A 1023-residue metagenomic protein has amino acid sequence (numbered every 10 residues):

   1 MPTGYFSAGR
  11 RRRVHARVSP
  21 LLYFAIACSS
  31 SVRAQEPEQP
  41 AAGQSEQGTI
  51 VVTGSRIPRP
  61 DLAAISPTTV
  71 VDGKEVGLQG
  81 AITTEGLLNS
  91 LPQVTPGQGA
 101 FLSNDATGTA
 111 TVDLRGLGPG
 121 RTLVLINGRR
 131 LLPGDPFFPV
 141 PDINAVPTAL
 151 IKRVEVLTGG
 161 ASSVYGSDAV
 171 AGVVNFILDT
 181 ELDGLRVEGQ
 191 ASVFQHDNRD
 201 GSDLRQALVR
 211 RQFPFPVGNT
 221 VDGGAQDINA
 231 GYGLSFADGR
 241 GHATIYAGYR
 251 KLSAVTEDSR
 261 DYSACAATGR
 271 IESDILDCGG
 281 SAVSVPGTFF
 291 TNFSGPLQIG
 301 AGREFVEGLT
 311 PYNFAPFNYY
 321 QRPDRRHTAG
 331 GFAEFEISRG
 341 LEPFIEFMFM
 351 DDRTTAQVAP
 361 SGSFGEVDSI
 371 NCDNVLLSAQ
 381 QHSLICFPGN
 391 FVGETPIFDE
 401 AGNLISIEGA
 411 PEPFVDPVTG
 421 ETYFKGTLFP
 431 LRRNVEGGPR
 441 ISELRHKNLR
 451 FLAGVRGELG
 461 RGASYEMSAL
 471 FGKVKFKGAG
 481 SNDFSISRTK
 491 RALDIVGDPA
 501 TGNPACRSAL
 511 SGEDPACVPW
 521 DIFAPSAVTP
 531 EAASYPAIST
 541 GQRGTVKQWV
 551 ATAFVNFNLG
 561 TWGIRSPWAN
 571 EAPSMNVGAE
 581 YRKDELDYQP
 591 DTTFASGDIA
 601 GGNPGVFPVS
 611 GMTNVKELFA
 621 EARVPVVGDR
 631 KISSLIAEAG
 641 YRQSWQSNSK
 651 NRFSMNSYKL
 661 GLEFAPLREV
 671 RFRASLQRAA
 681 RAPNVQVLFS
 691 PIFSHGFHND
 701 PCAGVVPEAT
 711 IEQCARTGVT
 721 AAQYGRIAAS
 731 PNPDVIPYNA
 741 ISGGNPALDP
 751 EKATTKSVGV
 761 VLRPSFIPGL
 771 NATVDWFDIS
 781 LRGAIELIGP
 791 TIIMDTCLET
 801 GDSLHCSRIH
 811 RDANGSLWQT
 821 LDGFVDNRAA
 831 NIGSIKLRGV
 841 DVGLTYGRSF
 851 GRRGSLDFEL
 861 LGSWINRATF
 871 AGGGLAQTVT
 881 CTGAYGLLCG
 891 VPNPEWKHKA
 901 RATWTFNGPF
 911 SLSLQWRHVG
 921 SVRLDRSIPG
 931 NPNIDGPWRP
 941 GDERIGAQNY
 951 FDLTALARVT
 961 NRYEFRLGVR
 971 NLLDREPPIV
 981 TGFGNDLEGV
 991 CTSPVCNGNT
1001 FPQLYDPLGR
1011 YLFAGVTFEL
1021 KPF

Functional and structural regions predicted by a protein language model:
P2-V18, L22-A81, G86-S90, N229 (+4 more regions): N-terminal Sec signal peptide and the immediately downstream disordered periplasmic leader that contains the TonB box
T84-L91, A110-V112, D142-N144, D168-Q190 (+1 more regions): N-terminal periplasmic accessory domains that precede and gate Gram-negative outer-membrane beta-barrel machines
E85-R130: Extracytoplasmic beta-strand/coil segments of soluble accessory domains associated with Gram-negative outer-membrane
R130-T158, L204-R211: Short acidic/polar hinge/loop motifs at secondary-structure boundaries that mediate gating or recognition
E181-G184, A237-R240, S338-L341, E458-Y465 (+10 more regions): Short loop/turn motifs that connect adjacent beta-strands in outer-membrane beta-barrel proteins
L252-V255, S259-R270, T288-D324, G340-T613 (+8 more regions): Surface-exposed, low-complexity loop segments enriched in small/polar and acidic residues
H695, R853-R958, G982: C-terminal beta-barrel architecture of Gram-negative outer-membrane proteins
R782, N866-R867, R917-G930, L956-F1023: C-terminal beta-signal and adjacent terminal beta-strands/loops of Gram-negative outer-membrane beta-barrel proteins
